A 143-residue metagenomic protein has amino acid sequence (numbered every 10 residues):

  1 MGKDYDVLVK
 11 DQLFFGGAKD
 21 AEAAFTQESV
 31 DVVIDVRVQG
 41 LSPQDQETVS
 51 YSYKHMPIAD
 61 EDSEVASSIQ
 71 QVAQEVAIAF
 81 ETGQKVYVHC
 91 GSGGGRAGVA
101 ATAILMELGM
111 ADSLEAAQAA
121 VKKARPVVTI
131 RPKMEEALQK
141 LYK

Functional and structural regions predicted by a protein language model:
G2-K85, M106-A137: Cysteine-based protein phosphatase catalytic domain of the PTP/DSP
G83-T102: A phosphate-binding catalytic loop at a beta-strand-loop-alpha-helix junction that coordinates phosphoryl groups
L141-K143: Short, basic alpha-helical nucleic acid-contact segments in DNA-binding proteins and DNA transaction factors
